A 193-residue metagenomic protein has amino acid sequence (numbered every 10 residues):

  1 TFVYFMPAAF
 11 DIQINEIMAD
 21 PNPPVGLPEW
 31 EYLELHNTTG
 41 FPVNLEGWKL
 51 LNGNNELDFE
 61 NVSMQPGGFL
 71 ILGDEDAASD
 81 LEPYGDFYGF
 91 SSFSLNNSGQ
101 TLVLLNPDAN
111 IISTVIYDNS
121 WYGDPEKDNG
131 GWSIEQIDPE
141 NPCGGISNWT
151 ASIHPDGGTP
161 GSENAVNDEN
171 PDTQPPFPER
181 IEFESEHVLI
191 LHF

Functional and structural regions predicted by a protein language model:
F2-S147, S152-D156, D168-H192: Activation on beta-sandwich/Ig-like modules and their edge loops
G157-A165: Short, cationic low-complexity segments
